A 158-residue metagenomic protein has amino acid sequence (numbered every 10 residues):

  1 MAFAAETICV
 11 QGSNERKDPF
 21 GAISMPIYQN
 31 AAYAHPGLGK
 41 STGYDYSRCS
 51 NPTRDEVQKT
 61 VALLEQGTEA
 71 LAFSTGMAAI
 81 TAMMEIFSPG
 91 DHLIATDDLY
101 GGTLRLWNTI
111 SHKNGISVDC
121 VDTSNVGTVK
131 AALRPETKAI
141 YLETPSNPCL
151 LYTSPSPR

Functional and structural regions predicted by a protein language model:
M1-Y44: N-terminal glycine-rich, Lys/His-bearing helix-loop that initiates the first secondary-structure elements of many
G21, V61, A79, L93 (+1 more regions): Buried hydrophobic positions in well-ordered alpha/beta secondary-structure cores of metabolic enzymes
A32-T81, I86, G102-S111: Conserved N-terminal alpha-helix of the aminotransferase class I/II PLP-enzyme fold
T68-A70, D91-H92, S117-V118: Short active-site oxyanion
T75, D98-L99, S124, L150: Short beta->alpha linker loops
E85-T103, V121-D122: Conserved PLP-anchoring active-site segment centered on the Schiff-base-forming lysine
N108-L150: PLP-dependent aminotransferase-class I/II
Y152-R158: Conserved small/polar residues in nucleotide/adenosyl-binding loops
